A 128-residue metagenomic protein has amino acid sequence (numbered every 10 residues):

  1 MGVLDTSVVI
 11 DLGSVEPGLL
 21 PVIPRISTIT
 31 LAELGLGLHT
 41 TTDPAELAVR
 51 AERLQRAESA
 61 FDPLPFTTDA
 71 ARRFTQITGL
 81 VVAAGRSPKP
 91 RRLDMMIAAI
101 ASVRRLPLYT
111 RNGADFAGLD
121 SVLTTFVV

Functional and structural regions predicted by a protein language model:
G2, L12-I100, P107, A117-V127: PIN-domain endoribonuclease scaffold, especially VapC-family toxins
D5: Conserved catalytic-loop position in the HRD/HxD motif
V8-V9: Transmembrane beta-strand segments that form the barrel wall of outer-membrane beta-barrel proteins
R111: Conserved acidic donor-binding loop of glycosyltransferase catalytic domains
A114: Flexible glycine-rich beta->alpha loop in the catalytic core of nucleotide-sugar glycosyltransferases
